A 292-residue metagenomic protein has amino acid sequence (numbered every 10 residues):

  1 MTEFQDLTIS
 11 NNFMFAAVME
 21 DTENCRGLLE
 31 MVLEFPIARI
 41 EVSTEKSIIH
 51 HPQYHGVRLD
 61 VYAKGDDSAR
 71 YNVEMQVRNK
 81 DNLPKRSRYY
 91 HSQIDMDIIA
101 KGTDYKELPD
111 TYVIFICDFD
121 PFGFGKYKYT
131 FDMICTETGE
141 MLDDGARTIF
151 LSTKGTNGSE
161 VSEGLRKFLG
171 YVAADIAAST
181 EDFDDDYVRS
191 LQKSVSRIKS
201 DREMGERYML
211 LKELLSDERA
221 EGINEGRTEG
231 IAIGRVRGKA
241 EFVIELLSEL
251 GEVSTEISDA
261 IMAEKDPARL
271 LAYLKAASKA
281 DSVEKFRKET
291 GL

Functional and structural regions predicted by a protein language model:
M1-L292: Elongated, amphipathic alpha-helical interaction scaffolds
